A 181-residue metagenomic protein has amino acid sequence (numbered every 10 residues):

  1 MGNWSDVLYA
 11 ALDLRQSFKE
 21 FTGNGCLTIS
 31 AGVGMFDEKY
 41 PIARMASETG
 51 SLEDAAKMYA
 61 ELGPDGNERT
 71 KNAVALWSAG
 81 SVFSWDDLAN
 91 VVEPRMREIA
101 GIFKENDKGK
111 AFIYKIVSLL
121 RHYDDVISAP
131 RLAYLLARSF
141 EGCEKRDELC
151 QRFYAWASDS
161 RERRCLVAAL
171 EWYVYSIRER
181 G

Functional and structural regions predicted by a protein language model:
M1-G181: Charged, helix-rich terminal subdomains or tails
